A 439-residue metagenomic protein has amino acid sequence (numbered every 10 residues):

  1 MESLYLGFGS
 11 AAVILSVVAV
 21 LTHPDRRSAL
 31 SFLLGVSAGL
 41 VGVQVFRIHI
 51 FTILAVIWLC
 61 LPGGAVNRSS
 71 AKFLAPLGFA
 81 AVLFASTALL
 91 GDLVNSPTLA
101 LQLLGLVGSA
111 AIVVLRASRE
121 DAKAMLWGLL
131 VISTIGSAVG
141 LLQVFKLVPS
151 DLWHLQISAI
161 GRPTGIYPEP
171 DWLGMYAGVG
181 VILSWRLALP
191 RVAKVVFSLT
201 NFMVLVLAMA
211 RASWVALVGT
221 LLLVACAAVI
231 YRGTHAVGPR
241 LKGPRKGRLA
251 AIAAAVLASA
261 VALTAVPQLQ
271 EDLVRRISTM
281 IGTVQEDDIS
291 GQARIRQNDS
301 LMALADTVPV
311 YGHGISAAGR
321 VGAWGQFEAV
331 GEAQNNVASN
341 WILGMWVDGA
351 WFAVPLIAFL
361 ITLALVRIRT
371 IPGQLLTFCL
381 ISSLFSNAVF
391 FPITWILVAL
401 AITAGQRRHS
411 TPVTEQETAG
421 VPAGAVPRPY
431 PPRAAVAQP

Functional and structural regions predicted by a protein language model:
M1-G64, L83-L89, C379-I381: N-terminal signal-anchor transmembrane segment
V41-T52, L93-L99, P170-D171, V195-H235 (+2 more regions): Helix-loop-helix junctions and helix-breaking kinks within/between transmembrane helices of multi-pass membrane
V56-L59, L221, R367-P439: Transmembrane alpha-helices of multi-pass inner-membrane enzymes
A71-F84, D92-L115, S133: Aromatic-anchored transmembrane helix interface
L126-H154, S158, G165-Y231: Alpha-helical transmembrane segments of multi-pass inner-membrane proteins
L152, P163, G282-F352: Long extracytoplasmic/lumenal interhelical loops at the membrane interface of multi-pass membrane proteins
A159-R162, A236-L249, S259-N298, R320: Flexible juxtamembrane loops connecting transmembrane helices in multi-pass membrane enzymes that build or modify
I342-L380: Hydrophobic transmembrane alpha-helices and their immediate junctions
